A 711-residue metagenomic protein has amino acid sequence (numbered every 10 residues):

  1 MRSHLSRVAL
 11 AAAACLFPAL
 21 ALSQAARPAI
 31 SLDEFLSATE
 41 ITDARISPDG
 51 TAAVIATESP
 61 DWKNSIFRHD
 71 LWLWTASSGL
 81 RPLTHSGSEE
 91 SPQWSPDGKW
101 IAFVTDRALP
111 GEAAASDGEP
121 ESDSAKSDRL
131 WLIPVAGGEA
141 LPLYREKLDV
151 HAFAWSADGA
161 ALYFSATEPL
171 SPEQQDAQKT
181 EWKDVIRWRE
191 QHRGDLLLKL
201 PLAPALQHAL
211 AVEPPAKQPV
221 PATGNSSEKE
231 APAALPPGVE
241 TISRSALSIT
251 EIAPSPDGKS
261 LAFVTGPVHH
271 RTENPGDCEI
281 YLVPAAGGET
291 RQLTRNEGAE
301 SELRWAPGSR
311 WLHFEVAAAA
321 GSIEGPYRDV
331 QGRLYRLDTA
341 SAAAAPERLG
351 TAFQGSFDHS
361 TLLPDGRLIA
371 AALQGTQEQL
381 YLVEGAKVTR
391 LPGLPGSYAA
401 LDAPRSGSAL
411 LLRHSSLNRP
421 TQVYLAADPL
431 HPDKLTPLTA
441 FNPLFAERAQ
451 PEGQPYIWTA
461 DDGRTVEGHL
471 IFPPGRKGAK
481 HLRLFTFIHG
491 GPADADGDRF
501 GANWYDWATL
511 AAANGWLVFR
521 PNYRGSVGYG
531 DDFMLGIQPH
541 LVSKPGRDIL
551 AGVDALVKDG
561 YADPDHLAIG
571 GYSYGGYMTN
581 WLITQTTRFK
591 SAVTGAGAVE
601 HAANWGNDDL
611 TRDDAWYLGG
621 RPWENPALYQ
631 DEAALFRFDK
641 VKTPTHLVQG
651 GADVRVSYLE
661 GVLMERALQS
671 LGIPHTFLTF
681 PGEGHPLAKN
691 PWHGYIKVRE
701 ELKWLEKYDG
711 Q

Functional and structural regions predicted by a protein language model:
R45, Y163-S165, P172-Q174, E190-L197 (+6 more regions): Non-catalytic accessory segments flanking enzyme active sites
P48-D49, P96-D97, A157-D158, P256-D257 (+3 more regions): Residue-level detector of Asp-centered blade-edge/turn motifs that repeat once per structural unit in beta-propeller
G50-A53, G98-I101, L162, L261 (+3 more regions): Hydrophobic beta-strand positions that form the internal "hydrophobic ladder" of WD40/Gbeta-like beta-propeller blades
T57-D70, L83-E90, A102-W131, E139 (+13 more regions): A flexible loop/linker signature enriched in serine peptidases of the S9 family
T75-S78, P134-G138, L202-A205, P284-G288 (+3 more regions): Short loop/turn segments that connect beta-strands within beta-propeller blades
K480-G490: Short beta-strand element of the alpha/beta-hydrolase
F487, W507-A513, R520-Q711: Active-site-proximal cap/loop segments of hydrolase catalytic domains
G490-W507, L659-E660: The serine-hydrolase catalytic nucleophile loop
